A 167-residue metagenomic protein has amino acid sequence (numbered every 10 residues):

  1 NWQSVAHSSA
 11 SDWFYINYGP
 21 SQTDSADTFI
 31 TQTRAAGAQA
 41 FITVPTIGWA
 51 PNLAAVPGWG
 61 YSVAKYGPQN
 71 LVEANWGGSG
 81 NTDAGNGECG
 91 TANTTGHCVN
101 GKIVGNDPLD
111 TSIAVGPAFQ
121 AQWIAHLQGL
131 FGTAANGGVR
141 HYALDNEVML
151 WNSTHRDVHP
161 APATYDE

Functional and structural regions predicted by a protein language model:
N1-E167: N-terminal catalytic cores of secreted or lumenal carbohydrate-active enzymes
